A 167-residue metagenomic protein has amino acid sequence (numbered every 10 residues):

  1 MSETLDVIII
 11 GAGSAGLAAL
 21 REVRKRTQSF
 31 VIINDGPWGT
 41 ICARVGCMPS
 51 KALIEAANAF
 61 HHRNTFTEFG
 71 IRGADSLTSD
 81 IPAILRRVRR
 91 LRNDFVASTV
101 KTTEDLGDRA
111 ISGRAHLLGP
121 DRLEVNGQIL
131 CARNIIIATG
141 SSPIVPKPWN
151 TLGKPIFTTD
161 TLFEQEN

Functional and structural regions predicted by a protein language model:
M1-A15: Beta1/beta-strand and adjacent pyrophosphate-binding region of the FAD-binding site in flavoprotein oxidoreductases
S2-L5, E22-Q28, I33-N167: Glycine-rich flavin
